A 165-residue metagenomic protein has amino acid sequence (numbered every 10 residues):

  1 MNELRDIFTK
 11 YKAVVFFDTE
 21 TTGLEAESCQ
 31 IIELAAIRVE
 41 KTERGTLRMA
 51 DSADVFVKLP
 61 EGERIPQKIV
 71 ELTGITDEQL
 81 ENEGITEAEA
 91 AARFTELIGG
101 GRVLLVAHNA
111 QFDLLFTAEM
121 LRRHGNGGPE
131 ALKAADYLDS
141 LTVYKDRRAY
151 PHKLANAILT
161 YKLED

Functional and structural regions predicted by a protein language model:
M1-A131, A155-E164: Conserved non-catalytic scaffold segment of RNase H-like nuclease domains
A135-H152: Short alpha-helix plus adjacent loop in nuclease-associated cores
